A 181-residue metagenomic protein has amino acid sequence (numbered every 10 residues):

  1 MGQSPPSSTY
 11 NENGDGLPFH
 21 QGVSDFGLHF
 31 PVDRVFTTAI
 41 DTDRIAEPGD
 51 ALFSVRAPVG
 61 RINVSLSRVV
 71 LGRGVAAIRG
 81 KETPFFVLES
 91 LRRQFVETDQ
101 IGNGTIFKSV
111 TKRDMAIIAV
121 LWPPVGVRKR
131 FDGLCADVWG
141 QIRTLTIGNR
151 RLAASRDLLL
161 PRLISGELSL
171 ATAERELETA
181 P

Functional and structural regions predicted by a protein language model:
M1-N11, D15-P48, L71: Sequence-specific dsDNA recognition surfaces
G22, I40-V96, I101-I106, T111-K112: A short beta-sheet element
R34-V35, S67-R68, A173: Short, glycine/charged-enriched secondary-structure capping and boundary segments
T37, A77-I78, I142-R143: Short, contiguous acidic/charged loop-to-helix segments that flank catalytic cores in large enzymes
F85, E89-E97, I101-G104, K108 (+1 more regions): Amphipathic alpha-helical coiled-coil/heptad-repeat segments
